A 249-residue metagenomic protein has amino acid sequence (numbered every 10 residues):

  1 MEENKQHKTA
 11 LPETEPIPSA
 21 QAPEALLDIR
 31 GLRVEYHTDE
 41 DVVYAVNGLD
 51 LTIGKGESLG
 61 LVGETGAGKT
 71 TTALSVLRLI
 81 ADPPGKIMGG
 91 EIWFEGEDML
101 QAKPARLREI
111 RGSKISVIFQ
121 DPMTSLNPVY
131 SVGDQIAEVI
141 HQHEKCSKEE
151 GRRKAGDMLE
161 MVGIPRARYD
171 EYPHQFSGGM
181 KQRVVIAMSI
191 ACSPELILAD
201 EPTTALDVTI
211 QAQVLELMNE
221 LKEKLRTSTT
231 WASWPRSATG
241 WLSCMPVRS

Functional and structural regions predicted by a protein language model:
I87, M99-S116, D134, Q142: ABC ATPase NBD coupling module
E91-E109, S147, E216: ABC ATPase NBD Q-loop/coupling interface
F94-D98, E138, E149-A167: Conserved ABC ATPase "signature" region
E171-F176, M180: Conserved ABC ATPase signature
A191-E195: A short, proline-enriched helix->beta-strand linker immediately N-terminal to the Walker B motif in ABC-type P-loop
